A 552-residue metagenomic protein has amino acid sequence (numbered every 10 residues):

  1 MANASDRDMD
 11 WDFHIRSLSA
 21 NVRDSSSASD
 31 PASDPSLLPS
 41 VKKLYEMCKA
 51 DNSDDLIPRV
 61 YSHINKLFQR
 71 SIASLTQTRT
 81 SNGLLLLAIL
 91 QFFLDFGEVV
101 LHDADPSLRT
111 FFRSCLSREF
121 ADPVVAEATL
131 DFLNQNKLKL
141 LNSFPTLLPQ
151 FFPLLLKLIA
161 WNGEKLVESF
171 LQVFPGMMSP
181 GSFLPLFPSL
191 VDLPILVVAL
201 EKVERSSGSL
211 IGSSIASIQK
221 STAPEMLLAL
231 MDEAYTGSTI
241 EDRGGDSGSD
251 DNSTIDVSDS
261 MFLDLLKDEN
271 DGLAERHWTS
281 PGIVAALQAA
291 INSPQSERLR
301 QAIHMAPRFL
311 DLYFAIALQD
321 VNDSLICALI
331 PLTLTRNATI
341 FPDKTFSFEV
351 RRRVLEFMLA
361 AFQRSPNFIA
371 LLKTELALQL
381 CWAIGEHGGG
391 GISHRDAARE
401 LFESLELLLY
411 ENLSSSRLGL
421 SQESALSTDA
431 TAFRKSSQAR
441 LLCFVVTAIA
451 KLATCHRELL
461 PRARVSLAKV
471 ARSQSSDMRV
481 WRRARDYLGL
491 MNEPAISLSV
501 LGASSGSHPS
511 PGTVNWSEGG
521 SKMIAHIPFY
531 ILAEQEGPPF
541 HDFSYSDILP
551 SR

Functional and structural regions predicted by a protein language model:
M1-R552: Extended, charge-rich alpha-helical scaffold/interaction domains
